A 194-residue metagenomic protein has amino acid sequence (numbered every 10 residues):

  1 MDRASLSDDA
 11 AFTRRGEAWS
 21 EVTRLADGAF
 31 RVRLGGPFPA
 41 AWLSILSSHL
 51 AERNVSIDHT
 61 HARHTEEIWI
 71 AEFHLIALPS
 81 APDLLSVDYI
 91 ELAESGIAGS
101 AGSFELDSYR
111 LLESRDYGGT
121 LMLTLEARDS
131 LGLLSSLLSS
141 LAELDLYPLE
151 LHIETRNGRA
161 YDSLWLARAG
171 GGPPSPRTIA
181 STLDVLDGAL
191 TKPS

Functional and structural regions predicted by a protein language model:
M1-S194: Regulatory modules associated with amino-acid/nitrogen control
